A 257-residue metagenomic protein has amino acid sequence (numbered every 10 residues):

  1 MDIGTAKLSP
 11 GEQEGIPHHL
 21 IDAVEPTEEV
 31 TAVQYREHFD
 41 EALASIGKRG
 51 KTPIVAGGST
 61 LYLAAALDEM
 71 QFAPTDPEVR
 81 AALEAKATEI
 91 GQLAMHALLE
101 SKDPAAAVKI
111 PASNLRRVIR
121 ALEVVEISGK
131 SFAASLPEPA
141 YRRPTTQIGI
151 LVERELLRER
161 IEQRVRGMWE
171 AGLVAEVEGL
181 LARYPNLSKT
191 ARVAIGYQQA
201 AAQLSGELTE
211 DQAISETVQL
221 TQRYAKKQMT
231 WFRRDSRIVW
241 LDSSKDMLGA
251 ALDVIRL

Functional and structural regions predicted by a protein language model:
M1-L257: Phosphate/pyrophosphate-binding catalytic cores of soluble transferases and nucleic-acid-acting enzymes
